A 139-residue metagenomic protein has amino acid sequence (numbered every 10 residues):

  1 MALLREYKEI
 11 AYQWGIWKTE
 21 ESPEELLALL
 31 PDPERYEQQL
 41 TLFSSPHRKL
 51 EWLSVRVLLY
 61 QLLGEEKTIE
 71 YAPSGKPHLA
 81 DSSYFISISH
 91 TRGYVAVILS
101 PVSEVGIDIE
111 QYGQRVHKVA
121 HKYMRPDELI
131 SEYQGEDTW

Functional and structural regions predicted by a protein language model:
M1-W139: Core catalytic alpha/beta fold that binds nucleotide/phospho-ligands
